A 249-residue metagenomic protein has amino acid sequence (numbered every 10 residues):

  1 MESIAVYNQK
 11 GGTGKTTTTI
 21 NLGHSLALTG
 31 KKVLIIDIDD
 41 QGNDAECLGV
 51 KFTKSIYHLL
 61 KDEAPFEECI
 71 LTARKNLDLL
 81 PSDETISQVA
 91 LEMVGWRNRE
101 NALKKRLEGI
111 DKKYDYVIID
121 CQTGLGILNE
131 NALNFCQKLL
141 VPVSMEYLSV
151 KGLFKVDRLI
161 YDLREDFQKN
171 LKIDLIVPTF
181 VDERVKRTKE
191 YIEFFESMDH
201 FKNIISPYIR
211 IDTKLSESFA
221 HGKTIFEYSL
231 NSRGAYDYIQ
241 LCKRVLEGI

Functional and structural regions predicted by a protein language model:
M1-I249: P-loop NTP-binding core
